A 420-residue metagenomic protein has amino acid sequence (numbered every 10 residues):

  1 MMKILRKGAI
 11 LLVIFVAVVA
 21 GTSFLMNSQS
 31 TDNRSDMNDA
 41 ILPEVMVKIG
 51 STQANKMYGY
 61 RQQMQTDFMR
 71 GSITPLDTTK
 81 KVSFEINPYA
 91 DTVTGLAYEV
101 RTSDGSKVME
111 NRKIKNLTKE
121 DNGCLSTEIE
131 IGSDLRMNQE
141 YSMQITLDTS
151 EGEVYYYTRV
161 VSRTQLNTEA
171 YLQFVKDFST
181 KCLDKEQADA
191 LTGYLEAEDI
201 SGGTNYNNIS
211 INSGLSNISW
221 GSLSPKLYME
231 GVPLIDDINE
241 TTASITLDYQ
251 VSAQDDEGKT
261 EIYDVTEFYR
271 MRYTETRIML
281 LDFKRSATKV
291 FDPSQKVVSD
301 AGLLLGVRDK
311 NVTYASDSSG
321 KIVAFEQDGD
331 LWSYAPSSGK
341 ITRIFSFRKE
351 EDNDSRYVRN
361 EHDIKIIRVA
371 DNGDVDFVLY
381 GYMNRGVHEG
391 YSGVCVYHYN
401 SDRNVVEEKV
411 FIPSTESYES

Functional and structural regions predicted by a protein language model:
M1-A17, L25: N-terminal Sec-pathway targeting helices
F15-N55, L281, S286: A eukaryote-biased signal for short, well-structured alpha-helical docking elements
V16, A20-T31, D67-S83, T94-N116 (+3 more regions): Surface-exposed, charged secondary-structure patches
A40-I41, V45-E99, S106-V108, E140-L223 (+5 more regions): Core segments of small alpha/beta cavity-forming domains
E110-K113, D282-F283, I341-E350, V405-S414: Beta-propeller fold detector
N116-G123: Short proline/glycine- and polar residue-rich coil/turn motifs
E128, T242-L280, K284, V290: Exposed beta-sheet edge and beta->alpha loop/turn motif
V161, D282-D292, I412-E416: Short, solvent-exposed aromatic-acidic interface loops
